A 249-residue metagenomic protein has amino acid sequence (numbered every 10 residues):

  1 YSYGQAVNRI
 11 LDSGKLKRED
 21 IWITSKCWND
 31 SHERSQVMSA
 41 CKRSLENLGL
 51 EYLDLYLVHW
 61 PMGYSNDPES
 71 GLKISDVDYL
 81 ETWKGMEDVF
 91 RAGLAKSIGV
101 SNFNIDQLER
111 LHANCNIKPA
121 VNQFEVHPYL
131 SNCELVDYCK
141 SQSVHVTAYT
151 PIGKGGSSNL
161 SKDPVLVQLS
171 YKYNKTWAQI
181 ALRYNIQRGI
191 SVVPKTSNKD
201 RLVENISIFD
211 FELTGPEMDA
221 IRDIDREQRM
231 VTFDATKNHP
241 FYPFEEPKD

Functional and structural regions predicted by a protein language model:
Y1-I21, M38, I152-G155, P247-D249: N-terminal binding-site loop/beta-alpha segment at the start of enzyme catalytic domains that lines or forms
Y3-A6, Q36-L45, T82-G85, V165-L166: Short, well-ordered amphipathic alpha-helical segments that serve as non-catalytic structural scaffolds within diverse
G4-R18, L45-L50, H112-C115, V136-Q142: Acidic (Asp/Glu)-rich catalytic clusters
K17-S31, L55-P61, Q123-V126: A short, structured active-site edge motif that brings together acidic residues
K26-S35, G71-S75: Active-site mouth loops of central-metabolism enzymes
E33-L48, D106-L108, L130-S131: Short, acidic/polar
V37-V58, D88-A92: CE4/NodB-like, metal-dependent polysaccharide N-deacetylase domain that modifies extracellular/periplasmic N-acetylated
W60-D249: Beta/alpha (TIM)-barrel catalytic core signal, keyed to glycine-rich beta->alpha loops juxtaposed to Asp/Glu that bind
